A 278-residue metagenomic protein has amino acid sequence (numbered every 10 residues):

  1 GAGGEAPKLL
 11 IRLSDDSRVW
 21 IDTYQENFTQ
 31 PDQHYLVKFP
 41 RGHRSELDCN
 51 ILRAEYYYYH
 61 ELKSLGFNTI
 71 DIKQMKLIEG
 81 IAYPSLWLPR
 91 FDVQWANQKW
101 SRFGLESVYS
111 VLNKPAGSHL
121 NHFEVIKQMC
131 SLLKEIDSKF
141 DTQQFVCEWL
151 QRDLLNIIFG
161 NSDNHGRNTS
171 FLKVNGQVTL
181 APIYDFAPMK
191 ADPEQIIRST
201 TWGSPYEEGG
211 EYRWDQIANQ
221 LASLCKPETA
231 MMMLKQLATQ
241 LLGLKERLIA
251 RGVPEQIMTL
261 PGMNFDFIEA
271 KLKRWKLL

Functional and structural regions predicted by a protein language model:
G1-G166, S170-L278: Anionic ligand-binding catalytic core segments
